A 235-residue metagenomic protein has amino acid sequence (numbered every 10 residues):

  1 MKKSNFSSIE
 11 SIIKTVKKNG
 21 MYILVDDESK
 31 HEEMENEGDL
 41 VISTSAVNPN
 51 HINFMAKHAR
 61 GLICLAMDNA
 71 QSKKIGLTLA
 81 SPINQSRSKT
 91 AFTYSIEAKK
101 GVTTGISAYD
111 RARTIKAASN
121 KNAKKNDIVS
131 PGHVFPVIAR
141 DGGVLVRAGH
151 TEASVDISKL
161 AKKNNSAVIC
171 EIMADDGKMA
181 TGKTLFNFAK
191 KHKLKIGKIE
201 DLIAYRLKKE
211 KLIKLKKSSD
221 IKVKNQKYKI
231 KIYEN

Functional and structural regions predicted by a protein language model:
M1-N235: Catalytic domains of riboflavin
